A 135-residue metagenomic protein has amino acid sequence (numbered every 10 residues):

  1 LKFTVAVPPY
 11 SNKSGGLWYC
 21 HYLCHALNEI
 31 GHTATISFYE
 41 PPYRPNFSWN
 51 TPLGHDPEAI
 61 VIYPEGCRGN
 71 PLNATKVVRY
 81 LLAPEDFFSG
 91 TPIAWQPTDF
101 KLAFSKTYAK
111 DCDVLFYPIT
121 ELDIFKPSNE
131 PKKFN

Functional and structural regions predicted by a protein language model:
L1-I60: N-terminal pre-catalytic "stem/leader" segment of glycosyltransferase-like enzymes
C20, Y39-P42, P52-N135: Catalytic core of nucleotide-activated saccharide and alditol-phosphate transferases
